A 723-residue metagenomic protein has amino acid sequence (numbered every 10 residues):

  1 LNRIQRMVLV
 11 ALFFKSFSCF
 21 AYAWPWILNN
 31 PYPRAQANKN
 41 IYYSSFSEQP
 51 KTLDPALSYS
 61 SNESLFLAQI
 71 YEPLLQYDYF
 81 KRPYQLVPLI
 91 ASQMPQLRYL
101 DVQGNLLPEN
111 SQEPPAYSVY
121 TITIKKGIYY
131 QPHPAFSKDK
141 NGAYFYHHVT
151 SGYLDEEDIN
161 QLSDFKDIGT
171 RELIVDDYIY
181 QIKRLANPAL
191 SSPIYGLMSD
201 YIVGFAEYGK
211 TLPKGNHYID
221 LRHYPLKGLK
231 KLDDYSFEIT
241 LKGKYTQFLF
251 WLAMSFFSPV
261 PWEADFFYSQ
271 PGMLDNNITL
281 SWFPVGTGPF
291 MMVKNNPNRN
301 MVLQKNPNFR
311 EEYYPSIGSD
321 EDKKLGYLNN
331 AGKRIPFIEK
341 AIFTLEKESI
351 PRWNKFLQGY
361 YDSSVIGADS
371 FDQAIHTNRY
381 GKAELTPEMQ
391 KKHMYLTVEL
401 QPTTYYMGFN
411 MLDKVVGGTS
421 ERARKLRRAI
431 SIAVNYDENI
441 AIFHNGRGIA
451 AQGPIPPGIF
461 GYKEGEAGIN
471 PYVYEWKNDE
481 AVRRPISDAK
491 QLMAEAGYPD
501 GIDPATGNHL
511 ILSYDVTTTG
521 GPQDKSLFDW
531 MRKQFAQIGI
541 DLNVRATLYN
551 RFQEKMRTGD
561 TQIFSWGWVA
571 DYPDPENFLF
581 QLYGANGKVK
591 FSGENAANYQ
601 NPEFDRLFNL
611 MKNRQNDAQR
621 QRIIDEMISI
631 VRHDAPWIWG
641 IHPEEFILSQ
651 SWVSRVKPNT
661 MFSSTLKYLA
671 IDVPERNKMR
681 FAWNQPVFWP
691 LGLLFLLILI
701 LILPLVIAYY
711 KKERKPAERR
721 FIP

Functional and structural regions predicted by a protein language model:
W24, S45-Q112, V285: N-terminal lobe/hinge region of extracytoplasmic solute-binding protein
I27-A35, Q390-H393, L400, R424-R428 (+10 more regions): Extracytoplasmic/peripheral linker and loop segments enriched in polar/acidic and small residues with frequent Thr/Pro
D78-K81, D200-S236, T240-I342, E348-P351 (+2 more regions): Gly/Pro-rich hinge or "lid" segments in bacterial periplasmic/extracellular proteins
Q93-I194, E238, R352-K355, S420-R422 (+1 more regions): Aromatic- and charge-enriched surface segment that lines or borders ligand/interaction sites
V293-Q304, N329-N330, I342-D413, D437 (+2 more regions): Extracellular/periplasmic solute-recognition and catalytic clefts
K294, R299-P315, Y327, G332 (+5 more regions): Append "and occasionally in soluble cytosolic enzymes with long acidic Gly/Pro-rich linkers
P297-R299, S316, R334-F337, F343-R352 (+4 more regions): Ligand/substrate-recognition segments at binding pockets and active sites
I647-P686: Long beta-strand-rich cores associated with HINT superfamily self-processing modules
